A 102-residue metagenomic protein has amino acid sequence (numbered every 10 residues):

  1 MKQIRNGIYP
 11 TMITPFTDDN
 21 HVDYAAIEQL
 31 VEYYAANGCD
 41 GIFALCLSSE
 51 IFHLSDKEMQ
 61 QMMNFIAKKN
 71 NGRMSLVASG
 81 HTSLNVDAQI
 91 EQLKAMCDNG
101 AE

Functional and structural regions predicted by a protein language model:
K2-E102: Active-site beta->alpha loop and helix N-cap motifs at the rims of alpha/beta catalytic domains
